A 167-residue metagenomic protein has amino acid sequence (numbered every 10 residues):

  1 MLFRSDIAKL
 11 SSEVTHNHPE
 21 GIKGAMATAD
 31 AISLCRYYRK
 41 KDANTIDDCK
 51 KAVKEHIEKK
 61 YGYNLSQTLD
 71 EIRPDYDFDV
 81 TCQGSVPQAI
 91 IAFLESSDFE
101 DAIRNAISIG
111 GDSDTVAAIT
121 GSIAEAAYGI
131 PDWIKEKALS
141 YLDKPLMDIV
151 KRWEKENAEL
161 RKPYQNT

Functional and structural regions predicted by a protein language model:
M1-L2: Short, small-residue-biased leader/transition segments that mark boundaries at the very start of proteins
S5-S11, G21-A27, A43-K51: Short, surface-exposed recognition loops or helix-turn segments adjacent to catalytic cores
A8-T15, K23-S33, G84, A89-Q165: Catalytic phosphate/nucleotide-handling subdomain of diverse soluble enzymes
N17-G21, D75-D79, D112: Solvent-exposed loop and edge beta-strand segments that line ligand/cofactor-binding and catalytic clefts
A29, D42-D77: Small-residue-rich helix-loop
L34-K41: Conserved catalytic block of serine-dependent lipid acyl chemistry
